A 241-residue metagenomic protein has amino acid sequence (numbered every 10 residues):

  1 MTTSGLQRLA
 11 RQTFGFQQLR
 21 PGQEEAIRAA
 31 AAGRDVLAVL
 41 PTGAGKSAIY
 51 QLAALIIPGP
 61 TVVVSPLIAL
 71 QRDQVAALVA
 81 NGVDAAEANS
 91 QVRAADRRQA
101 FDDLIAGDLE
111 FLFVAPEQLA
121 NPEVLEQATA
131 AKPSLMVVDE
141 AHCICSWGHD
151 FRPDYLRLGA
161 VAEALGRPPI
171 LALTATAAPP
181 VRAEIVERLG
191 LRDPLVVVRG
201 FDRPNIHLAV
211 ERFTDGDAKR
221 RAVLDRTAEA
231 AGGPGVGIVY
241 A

Functional and structural regions predicted by a protein language model:
M1-P41: Conserved pre-motif I regulatory segment
A32-A38, G59-P60, D108-E110, P169 (+1 more regions): Pre-Walker A (Motif I) flank of P-loop NTPase domains
G33-L52, V64: Walker A/P-loop
A44-S47, V92-L135, C143-H149: Conserved helix/coil segment N-terminal to the catalytic DExD/H
G59-N81, S90-V92, D96, A115-Q118 (+1 more regions): Conserved Walker A/P-loop ATP-binding site and its immediately adjacent core in helicase/helicase-like ATPase domains
T61-Q71, A230-A241: Conserved strand-helix element at the start of the C-terminal RecA-like helicase core
G82-V92, D193-R199, V236-I238: Conserved RecA-like helicase motor-core motifs
T129-L135, H142-R199, A218-R220: Post-DEXD/H (motif II) to motif III coupling segment of the RecA-like Helicase ATP-binding lobe
